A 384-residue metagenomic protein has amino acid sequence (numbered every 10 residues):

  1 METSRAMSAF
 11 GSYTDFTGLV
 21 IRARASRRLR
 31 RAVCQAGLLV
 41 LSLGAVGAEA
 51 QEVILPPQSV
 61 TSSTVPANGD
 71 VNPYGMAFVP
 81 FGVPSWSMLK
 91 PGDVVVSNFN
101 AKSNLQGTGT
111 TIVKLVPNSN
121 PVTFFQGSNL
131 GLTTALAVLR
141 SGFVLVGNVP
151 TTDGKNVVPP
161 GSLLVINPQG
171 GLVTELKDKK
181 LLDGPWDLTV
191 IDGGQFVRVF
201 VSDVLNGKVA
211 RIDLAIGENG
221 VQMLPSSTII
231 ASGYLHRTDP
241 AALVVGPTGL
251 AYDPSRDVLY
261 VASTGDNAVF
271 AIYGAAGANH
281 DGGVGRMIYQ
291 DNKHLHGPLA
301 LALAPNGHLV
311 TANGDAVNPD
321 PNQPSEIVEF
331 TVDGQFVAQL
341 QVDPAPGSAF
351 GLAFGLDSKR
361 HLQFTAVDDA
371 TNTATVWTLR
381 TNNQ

Functional and structural regions predicted by a protein language model:
M1-L29: N-terminal secretory signal peptides that target proteins for export/translocation
C34-G44: Bacterial N-terminal signal peptides
I54-N68, P117-L130, V165-D183, M223-A242 (+2 more regions): Surface-exposed loop and turn segments in beta-propeller and other repeat-based domains that flank or scaffold
V65-P91, Q106-G109, G127-V144, V149-D153 (+6 more regions): Beta-rich, blade/repeat-based domains predominating in secreted/periplasmic proteins but also intracellular
F99-A101, V149-T151, G193, D203-L205 (+6 more regions): Short loop/turn segments immediately following the C-termini of beta-strands
T110-V113, G161-L164, K208-A210, A268-A271 (+2 more regions): A short loop-to-beta-strand structural motif that recurs across blades of beta-propeller domains
P117, I212-Q222, I272-H280, V332 (+1 more regions): Short loop/turn segments immediately following beta-strands, especially the blade-tip and inter-blade linker loops
A349-Q384: Blade-level signature of beta-propeller repeat domains, shared across WD40, Kelch, NHL, RCC1 and BNR/Asp-box propellers
